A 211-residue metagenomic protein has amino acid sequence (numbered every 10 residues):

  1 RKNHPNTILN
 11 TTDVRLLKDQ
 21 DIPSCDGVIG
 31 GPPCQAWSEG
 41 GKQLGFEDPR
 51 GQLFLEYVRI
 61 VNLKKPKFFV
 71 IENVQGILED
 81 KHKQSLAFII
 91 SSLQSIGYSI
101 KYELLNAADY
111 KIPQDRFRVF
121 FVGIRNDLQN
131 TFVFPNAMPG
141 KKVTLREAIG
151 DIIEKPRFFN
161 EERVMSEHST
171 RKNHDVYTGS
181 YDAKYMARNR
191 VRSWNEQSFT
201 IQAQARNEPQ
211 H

Functional and structural regions predicted by a protein language model:
R1-K65, Q75-E79, Q84-A87: Core alpha/beta nucleotide-donor-binding catalytic domains of modification enzymes
K2, D21, P113-D115, R192-N195: Extracellular/periplasmic catalytic domains that process cell-envelope and extracellular macromolecules
L9, I100-L104, T200: Conserved beta-strand scaffold positions in the cores of enzyme catalytic domains, especially in NTP/NDP-utilizing
V14, L104-A108, K184-A187: Short alpha-helical segments and helix-capping/turn motifs at coil-helix boundaries
Q35-E39, I77-D80, K111-D115, L128-T131 (+1 more regions): Short catalytic/ligand-binding loop motif for oxyanion handling, primarily in non-cytosolic enzymes, centered on
Q52-D115, V119-I124: Conserved Class I SAM-dependent methyltransferase catalytic core
S92-S95, R118-H211: S-adenosyl-L-methionine-dependent DNA methyltransferase catalytic core
